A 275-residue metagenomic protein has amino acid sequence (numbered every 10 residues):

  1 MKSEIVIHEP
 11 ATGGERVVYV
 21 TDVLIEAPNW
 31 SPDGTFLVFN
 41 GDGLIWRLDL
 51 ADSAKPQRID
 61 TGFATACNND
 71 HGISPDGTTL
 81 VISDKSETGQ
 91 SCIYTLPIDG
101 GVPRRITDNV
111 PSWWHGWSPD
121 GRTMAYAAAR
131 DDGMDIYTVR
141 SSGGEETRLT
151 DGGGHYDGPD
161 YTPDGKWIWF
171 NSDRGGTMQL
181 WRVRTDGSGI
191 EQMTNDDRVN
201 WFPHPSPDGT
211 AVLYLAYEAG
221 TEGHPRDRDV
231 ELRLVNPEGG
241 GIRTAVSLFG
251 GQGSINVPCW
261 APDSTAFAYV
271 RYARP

Functional and structural regions predicted by a protein language model:
K2, G62-A66, A216-R228, L248-S254: Short, flexible, glycine-rich and Lys/Arg-enriched loop motifs at helix boundaries that contact anionic partners
K2-I5, L44-R47, G89-Y94, G133-Y137 (+3 more regions): Structural motif
I7-L24, L50-A66, L96-P111, V139-H155 (+2 more regions): Multi-bladed beta-propeller domains
D22-L37, T65-L80, N109-A127, G153-N171 (+2 more regions): Conserved beta-propeller blade repeats
L37-G43, L80-E87, W117, A125-D131 (+4 more regions): Beta-strand C-termini and the immediately following turn/loop, strongest in propeller blades
N40-S53: Beta-propeller domains
G176, D197-R233: Loop/turn-rich, solvent-exposed surfaces of beta-rich toroidal or solenoidal domains
D229-Q252, N256-A273: C-terminal closing repeat unit and adjoining cap/tail of repeat-based domains
